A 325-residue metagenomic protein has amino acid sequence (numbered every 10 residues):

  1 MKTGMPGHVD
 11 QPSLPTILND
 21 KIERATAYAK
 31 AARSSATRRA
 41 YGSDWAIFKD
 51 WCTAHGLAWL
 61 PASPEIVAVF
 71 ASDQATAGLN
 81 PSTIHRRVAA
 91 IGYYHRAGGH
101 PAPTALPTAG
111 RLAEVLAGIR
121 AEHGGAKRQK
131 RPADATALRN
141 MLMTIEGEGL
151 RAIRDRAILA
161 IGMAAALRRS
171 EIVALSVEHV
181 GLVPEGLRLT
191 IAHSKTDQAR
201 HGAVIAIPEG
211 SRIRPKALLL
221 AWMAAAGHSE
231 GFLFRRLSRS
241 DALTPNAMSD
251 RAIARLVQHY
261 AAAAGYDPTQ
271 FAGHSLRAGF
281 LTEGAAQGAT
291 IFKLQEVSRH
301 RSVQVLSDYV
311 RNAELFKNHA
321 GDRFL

Functional and structural regions predicted by a protein language model:
M1-L325: Extended, non-catalytic subsegments within catalytic or DNA/protein-binding/adaptor domains
